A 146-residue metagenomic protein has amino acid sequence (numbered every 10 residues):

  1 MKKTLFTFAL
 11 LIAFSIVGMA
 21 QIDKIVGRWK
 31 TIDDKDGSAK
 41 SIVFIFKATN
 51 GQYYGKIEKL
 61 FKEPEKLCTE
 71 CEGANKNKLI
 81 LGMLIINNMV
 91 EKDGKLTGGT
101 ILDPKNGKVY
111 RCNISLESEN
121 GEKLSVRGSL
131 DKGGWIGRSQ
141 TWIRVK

Functional and structural regions predicted by a protein language model:
T4-I16: Sec-dependent N-terminal signal peptides
G18-R28: N-terminal helix-cap/turn-to-beta initiation motif at the start of protein domains
T31-C112: Central antiparallel beta-sheet cores of small beta-barrel/beta-sandwich binding domains
Q52-Y53, E122-L124: Entry beta-strands of beta-propeller and related beta-repeat scaffolds
C71-N77, S125-G133: Short aromatic-glycine motifs in intrinsically disordered, low-complexity regions
G121-K123, L130-K146: Edge beta-strand at a domain terminus
